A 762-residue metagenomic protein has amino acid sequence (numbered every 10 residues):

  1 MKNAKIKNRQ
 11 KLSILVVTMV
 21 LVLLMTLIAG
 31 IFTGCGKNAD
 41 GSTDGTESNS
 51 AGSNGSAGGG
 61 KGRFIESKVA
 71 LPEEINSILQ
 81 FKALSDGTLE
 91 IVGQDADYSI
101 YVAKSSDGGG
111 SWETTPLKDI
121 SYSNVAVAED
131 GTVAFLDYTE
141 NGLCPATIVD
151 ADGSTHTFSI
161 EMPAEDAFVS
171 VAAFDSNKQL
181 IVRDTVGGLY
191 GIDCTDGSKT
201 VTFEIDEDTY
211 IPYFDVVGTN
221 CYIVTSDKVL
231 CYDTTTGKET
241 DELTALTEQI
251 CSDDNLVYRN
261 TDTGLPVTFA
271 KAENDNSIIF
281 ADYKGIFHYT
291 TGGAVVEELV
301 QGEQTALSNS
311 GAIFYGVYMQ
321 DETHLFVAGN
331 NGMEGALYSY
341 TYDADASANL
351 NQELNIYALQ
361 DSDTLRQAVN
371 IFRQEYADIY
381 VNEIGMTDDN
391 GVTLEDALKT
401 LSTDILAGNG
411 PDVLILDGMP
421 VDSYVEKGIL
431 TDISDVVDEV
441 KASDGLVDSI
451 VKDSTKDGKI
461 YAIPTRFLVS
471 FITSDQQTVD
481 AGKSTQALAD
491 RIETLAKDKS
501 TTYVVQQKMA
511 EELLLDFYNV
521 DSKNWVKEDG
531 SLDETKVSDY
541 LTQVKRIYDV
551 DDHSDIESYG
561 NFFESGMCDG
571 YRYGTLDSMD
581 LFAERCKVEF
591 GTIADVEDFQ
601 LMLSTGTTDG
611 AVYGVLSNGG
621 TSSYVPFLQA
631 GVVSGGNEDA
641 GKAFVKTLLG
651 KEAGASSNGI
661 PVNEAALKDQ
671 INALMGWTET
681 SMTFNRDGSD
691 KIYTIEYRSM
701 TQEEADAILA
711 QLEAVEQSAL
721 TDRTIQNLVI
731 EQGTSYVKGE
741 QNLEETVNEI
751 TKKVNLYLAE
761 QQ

Functional and structural regions predicted by a protein language model:
G36-Y98, V102-A103, D107-G108, N124-V125 (+11 more regions): Conserved N-terminal structural module of periplasmic/extracytoplasmic solute-binding proteins
D107, D150, G197, S454-G560 (+3 more regions): Helix-loop-helix "hinge/cap" segment bordering the ligand-binding cleft or interdomain interface
E383-G445, S578-V588, T605: Extracytoplasmic "Venus flytrap"/periplasmic binding protein-like
M419-F471, Q486-D490, T607-S617: Hinge/lid segment of periplasmic solute-binding proteins
S434-G445, V520-T542, I547, G614-G620 (+2 more regions): Short, solvent-exposed loop/beta-turn-alpha elements that line the ligand-binding surface or hinge of extracytoplasmic
K497, V645-T683: Periplasmic-binding protein-like
I547-T647, D669: Extracytoplasmic/periplasmic substrate-binding proteins
M682-N755: C-terminal capping/gating helix-and-loop segments adjacent to ligand/active sites or protein-protein/ligand interfaces
